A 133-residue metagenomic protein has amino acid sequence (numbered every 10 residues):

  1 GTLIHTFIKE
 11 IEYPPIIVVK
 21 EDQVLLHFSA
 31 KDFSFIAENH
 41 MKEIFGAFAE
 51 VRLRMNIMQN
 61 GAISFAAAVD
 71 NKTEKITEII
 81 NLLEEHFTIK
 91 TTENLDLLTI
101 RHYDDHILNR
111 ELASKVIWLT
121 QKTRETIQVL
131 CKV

Functional and structural regions predicted by a protein language model:
G1-V133: A conserved regulatory-domain signal marking ACT and ACT-like small-molecule sensing domains and adjacent regulatory
